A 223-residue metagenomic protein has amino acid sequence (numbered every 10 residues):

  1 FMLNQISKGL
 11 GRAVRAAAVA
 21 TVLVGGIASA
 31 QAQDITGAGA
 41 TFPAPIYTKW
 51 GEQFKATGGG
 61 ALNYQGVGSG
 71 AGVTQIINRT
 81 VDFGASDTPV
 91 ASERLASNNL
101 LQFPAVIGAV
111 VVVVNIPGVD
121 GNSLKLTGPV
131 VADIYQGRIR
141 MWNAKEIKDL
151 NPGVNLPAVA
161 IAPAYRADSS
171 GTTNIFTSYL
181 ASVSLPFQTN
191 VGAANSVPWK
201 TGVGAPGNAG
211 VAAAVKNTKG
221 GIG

Functional and structural regions predicted by a protein language model:
L3-A18: Bacterial N-terminal signal peptides that target proteins for export
A17-A20, A28-A30: Cleavable N-terminal signal peptides
Q31-G223: Flexible loop/hinge segments at secondary-structure junctions
